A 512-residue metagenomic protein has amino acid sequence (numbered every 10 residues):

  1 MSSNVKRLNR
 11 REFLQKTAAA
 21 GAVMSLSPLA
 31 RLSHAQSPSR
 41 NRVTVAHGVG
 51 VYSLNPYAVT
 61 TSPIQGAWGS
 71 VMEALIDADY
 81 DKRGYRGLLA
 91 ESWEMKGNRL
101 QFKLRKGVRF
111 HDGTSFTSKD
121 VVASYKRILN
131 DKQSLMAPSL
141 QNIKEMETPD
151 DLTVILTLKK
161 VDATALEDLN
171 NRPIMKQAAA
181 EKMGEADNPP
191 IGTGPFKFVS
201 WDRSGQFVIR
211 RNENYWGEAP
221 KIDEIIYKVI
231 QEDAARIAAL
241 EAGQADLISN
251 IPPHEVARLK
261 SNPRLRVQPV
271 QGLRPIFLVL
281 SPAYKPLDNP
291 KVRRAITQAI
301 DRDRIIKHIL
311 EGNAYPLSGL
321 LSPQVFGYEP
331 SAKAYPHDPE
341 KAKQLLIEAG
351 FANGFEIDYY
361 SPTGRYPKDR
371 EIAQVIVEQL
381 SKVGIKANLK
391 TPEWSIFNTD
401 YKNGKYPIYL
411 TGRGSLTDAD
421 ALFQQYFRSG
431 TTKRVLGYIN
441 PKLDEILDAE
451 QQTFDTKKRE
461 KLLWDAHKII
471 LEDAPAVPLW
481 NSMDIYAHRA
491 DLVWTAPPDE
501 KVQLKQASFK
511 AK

Functional and structural regions predicted by a protein language model:
F13, L29, D202, I276 (+4 more regions): Detector for C-terminal structural segments
A46-N98, K126, I191-T193: N-terminal lobe/hinge region of extracytoplasmic solute-binding protein
V49-Q65, L88-L89, T114, M136 (+4 more regions): A structural "hinge/loop" feature
D79-G84, L169-P220, E224, E232-A234 (+2 more regions): Gly/Pro-rich hinge or "lid" segments in bacterial periplasmic/extracellular proteins
E91-S134, P149, I155, R236-A239 (+1 more regions): Aromatic- and charge-enriched surface segment that lines or borders ligand/interaction sites
E94, R99, A137-A179: Surface-exposed binding/hinge segments that line and control ligand-binding clefts or catalytic entry sites
V208-R211, S261, Q268, L287-E378 (+3 more regions): Append "and occasionally in soluble cytosolic enzymes with long acidic Gly/Pro-rich linkers
N212-R258, K386-N388: Ligand-site clamp/hinge motif
